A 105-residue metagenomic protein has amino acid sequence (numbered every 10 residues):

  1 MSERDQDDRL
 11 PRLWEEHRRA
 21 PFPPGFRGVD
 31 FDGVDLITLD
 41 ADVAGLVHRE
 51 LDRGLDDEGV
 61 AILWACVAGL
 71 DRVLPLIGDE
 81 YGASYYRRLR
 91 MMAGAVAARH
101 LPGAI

Functional and structural regions predicted by a protein language model:
M1-H17: N-terminal leader/targeting helix
S2, L55-E58, I77-Y81: Conserved aromatic-histidine-acidic binding/catalytic patches
L13-E16, V73, V96: Residues that form generic nucleotide/phosphate-binding pockets
W14, R18, P102-I105: Ser/Thr/Pro-rich, acidic low-complexity intrinsically disordered regulatory segments
E16-C66: Amphipathic alpha-helical interaction modules
T38-D40, W64-V67, D71, R87-R90 (+1 more regions): Generic structural concept
H48-G54, L70-G78, H100-A104: Secondary-structure edge/capping motif, primarily at the C-terminal ends of alpha-helices and the immediately following
I77-I105: Amphipathic alpha-helical binding modules
